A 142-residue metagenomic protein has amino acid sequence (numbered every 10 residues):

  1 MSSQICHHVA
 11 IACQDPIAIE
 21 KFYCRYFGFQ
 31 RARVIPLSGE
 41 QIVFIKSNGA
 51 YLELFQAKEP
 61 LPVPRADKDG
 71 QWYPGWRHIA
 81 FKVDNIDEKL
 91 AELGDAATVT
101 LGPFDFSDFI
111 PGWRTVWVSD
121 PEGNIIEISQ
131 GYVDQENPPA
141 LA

Functional and structural regions predicted by a protein language model:
M1-A18, W76-I79, Y132-A142: N-terminal beta-strand motif that seeds the catalytic metal site of vicinal oxygen chelate
H7, E40, W113-T115: Short loop/turn microsegments at loop-to-beta-strand junctions
I11-L52, F109: Core segments of cupin and vicinal oxygen chelate
C13-I17, Q71-I125: Vicinal oxygen chelate
I45-G49, V118-P121, G131: Active-site beta-strand termini and strand-to-loop segments that position acidic
E53, E127: Conserved beta-strand in the GNAT
L61-A66, S107, P111-G112, E136-P138: A short, acidic/glycine-rich surface segment
